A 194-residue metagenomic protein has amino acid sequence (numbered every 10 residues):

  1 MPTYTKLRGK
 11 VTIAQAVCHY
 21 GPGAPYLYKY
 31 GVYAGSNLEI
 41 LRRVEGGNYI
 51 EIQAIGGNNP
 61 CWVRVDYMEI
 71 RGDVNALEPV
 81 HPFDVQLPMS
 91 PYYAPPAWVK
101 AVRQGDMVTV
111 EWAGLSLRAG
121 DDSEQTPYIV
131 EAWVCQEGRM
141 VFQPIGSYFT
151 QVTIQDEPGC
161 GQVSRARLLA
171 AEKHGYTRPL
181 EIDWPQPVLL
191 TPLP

Functional and structural regions predicted by a protein language model:
M1-T5, Q53-Y92, E131, F142-F149 (+3 more regions): Boundary regions of SH3-family modules and the immediately adjacent low-complexity/disordered segments in eukaryotic
P22-L27: Short alpha-helix capping/helix-loop boundary micro-motifs
K29-D66, E131: SH3/SH3-like beta-barrel superfamily modules
G35, P96, V110-A113, V130 (+1 more regions): An aromatic-rich alpha-helical recognition segment common to small helix-rich domains
K100-V102, Y176-P194: Short, low-complexity, Pro/Ser/Thr/Gly-rich segments in the mature regions of secreted, periplasmic
R103-D122: Conserved aromatic anchor
R118-P144: Extracellular low-complexity, O-glycosylation-prone stalks/linkers
Q125, C160-R165: Extracellular Ig-like/FN3 beta-sandwich strand-entry sites
